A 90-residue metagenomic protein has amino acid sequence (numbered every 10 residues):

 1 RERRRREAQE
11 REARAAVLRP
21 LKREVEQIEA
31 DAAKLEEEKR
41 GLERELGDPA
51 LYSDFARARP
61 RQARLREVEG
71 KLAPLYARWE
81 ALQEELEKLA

Functional and structural regions predicted by a protein language model:
R1-A90: Charged, heptad-repeat coiled-coil alpha-helices that serve as long linker/dimerization "arms" in large NTP-dependent
